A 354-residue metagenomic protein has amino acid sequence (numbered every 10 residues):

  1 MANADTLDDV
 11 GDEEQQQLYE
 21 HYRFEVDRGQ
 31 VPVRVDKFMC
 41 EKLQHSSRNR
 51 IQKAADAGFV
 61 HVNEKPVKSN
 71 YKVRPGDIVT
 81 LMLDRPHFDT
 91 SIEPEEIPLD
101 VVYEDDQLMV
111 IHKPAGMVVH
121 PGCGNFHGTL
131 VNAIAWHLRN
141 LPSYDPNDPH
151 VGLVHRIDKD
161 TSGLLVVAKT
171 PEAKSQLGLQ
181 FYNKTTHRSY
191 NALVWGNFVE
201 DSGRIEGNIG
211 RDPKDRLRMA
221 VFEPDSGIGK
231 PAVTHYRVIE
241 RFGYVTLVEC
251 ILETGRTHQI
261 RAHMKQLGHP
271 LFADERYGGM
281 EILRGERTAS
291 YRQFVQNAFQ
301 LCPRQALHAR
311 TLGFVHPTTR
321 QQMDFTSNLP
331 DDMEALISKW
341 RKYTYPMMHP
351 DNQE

Functional and structural regions predicted by a protein language model:
M1-E354: RNA pseudouridine synthases
